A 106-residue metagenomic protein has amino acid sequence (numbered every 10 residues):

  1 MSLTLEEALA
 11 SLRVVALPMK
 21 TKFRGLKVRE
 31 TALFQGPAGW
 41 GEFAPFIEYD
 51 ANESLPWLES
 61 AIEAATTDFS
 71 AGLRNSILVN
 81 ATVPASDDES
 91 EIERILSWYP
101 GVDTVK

Functional and structural regions predicted by a protein language model:
S2-K106: N-terminal capping/lid subdomain adjacent to the active-site entrance of alpha/beta enzymes
